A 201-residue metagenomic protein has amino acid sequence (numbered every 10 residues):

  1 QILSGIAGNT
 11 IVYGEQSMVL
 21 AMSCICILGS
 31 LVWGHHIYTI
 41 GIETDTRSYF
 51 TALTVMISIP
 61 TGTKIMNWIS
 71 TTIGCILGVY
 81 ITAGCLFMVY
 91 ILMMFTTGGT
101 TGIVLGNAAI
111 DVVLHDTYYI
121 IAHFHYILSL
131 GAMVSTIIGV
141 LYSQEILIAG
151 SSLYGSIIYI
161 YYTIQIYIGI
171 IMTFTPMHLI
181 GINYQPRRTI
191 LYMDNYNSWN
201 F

Functional and structural regions predicted by a protein language model:
Q1-F201: Membrane-embedded and interfacial regions of multi-pass energy-transducing membrane proteins
